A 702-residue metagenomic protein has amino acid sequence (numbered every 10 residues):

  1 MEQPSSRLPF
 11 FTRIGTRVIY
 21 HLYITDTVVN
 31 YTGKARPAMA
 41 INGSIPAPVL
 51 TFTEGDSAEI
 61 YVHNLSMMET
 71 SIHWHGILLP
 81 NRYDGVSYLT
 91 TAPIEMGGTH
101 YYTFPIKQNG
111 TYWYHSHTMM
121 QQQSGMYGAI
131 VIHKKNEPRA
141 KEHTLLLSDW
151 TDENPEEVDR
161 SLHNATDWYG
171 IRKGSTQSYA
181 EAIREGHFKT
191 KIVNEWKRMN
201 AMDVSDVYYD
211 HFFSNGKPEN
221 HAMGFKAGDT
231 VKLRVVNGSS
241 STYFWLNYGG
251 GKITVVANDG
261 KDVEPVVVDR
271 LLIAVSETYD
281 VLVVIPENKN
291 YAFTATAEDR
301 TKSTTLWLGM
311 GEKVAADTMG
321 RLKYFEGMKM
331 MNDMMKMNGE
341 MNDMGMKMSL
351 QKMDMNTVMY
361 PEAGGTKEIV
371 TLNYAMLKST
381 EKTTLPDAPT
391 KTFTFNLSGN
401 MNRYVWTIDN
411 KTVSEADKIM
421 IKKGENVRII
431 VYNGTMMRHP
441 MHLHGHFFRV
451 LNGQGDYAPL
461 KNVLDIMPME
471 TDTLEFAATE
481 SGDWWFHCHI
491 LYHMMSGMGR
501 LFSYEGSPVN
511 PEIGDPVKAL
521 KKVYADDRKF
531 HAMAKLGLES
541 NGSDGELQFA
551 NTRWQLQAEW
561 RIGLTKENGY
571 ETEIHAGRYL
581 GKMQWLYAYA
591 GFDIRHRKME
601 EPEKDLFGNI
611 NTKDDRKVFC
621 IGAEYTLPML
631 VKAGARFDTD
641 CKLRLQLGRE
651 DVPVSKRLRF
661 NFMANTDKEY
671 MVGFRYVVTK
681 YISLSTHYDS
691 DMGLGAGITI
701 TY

Functional and structural regions predicted by a protein language model:
M1-V275, V281, K313-M353, A363 (+5 more regions): Histidine-centered copper-binding motifs that mark active-site loops of extracellular/periplasmic copper enzymes
G85-S87, I408, D456, G569-I574 (+3 more regions): Outer-membrane beta-barrel translocator domains and adjoining extracellular loop/strand segments of Gram-negative
M223, R234-G238, Y243-G251, L271 (+8 more regions): A structural feature that tracks compact, well-ordered secondary-structure segments with a strong bias toward
K232, D280, R428, T473 (+7 more regions): Membrane-embedded beta-strand positions in outer-membrane beta-barrel channels/transporters
T254-V255, G260, I408, D417-K418 (+2 more regions): Intrinsic, low-complexity N-terminal interaction/targeting segments
Y504-T565, K598, K617-I621, Y670 (+1 more regions): Outer-membrane beta-barrel initiation region
F530-S540, R553-T565, T572-I574, W585-H596 (+6 more regions): Transmembrane beta-strand segments that form the barrel wall of outer-membrane beta-barrel proteins
V672-V677, S690-Y702: Outer-membrane beta-barrel "beta-signal"
